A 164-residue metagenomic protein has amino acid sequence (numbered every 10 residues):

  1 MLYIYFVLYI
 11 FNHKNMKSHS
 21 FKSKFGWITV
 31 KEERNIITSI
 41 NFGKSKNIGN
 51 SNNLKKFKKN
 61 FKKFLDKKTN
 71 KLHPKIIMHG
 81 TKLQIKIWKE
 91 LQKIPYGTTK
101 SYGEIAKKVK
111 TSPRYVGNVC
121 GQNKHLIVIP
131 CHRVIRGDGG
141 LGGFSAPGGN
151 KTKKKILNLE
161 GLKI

Functional and structural regions predicted by a protein language model:
L2-R114, L159-I164: Basic nucleic-acid-binding alpha-helical/helix-turn surface characteristic of O6-alkylguanine DNA
S39, H73-K75, D138-L141, K154: Generic secondary-structure boundary/loop-capping signal
L91, C131-H132, I156: Structural signal for hydrophobic
C120: DNA major-groove recognition helix of helix-turn-helix
N123: DNA major-groove recognition helices of helix-turn-helix
I127-G137: Short Lys/Arg-enriched helix C-cap and helix-to-coil transition segments that create basic nucleic-acid-contact patches
G140-I164: …primarily DNA-binding HTH/wHTH and HhH modules…
